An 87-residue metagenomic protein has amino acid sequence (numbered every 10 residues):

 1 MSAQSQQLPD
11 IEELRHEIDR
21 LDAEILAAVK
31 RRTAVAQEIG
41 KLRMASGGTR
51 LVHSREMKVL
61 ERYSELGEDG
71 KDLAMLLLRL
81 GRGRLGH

Functional and structural regions predicted by a protein language model:
S2-H87: Domain-level signature for soluble enzymes in the chorismate/prephenate branch of the shikimate pathway
